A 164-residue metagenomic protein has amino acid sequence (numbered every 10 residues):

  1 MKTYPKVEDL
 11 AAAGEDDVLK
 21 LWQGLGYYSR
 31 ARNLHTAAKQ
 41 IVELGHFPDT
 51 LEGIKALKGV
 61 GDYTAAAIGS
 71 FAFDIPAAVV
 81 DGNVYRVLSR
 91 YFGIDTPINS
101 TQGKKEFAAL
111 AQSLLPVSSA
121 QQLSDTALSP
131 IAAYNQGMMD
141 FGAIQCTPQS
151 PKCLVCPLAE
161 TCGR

Functional and structural regions predicted by a protein language model:
M1-G163: Catalytic cores of DNA base-excision repair glycosylases
